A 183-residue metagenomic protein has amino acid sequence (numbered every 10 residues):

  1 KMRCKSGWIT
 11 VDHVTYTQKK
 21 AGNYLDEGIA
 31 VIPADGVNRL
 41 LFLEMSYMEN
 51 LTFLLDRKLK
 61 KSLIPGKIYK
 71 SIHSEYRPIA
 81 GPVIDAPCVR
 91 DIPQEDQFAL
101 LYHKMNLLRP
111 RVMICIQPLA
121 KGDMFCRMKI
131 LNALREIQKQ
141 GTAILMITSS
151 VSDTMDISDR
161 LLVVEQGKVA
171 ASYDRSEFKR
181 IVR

Functional and structural regions predicted by a protein language model:
K1-L59: ABC ATPase nucleotide-binding domain signature region
A34-R111: ABC-family P-loop ATPase nucleotide-binding domains
I116-A120, F125: Walker B catalytic motif
R127-Q140: Helical segment within the ABC ATPase nucleotide-binding domain
L145, R160-V163, G167: Conserved short hydrophobic beta-strand within the ABC ATPase nucleotide-binding domain
T148-S149: H-loop/switch region of ABC-family ATPase nucleotide-binding domains
T154-D156: A short, surface-exposed alpha-helical micro-motif characterized by mixed small hydrophobic and charged/polar residues
K168-R183: Conserved beta-strand-loop-alpha-helix hinge in the C-terminal portion of ABC ATPase nucleotide-binding domains
